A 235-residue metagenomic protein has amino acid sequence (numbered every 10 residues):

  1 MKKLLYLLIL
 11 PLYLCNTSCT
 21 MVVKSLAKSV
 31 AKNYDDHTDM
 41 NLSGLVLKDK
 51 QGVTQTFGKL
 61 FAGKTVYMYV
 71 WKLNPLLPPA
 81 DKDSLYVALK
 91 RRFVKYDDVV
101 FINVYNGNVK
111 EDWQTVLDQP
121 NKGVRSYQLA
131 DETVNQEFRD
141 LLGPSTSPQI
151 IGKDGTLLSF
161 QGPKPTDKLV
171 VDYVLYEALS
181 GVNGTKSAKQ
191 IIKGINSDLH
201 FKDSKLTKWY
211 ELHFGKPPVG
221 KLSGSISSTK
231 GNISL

Functional and structural regions predicted by a protein language model:
M1-V30: Bacterial Sec-dependent N-terminal signal peptides
V22-Q51: N-terminal leader/targeting and pre-domain segments
T56-D83: Short active-site neighborhood of thiol/selenol oxidoreductases, capturing the structured segment around
A62-V66, Y96-V100, N121-R125, K153-T156: Loop/turn elements at helix/coil->beta-strand transitions in domains of secreted/extracellular proteins
K64-T65, P79-V104: Conserved helix-turn-beta segment immediately C-terminal to the redox Cys motif in thioredoxin-like folds
M68, L76-D81, E111-Q114, E137-R139 (+4 more regions): Extended hydrophobic-aromatic, low-complexity segments
Q114-I151: Short, internal strand/loop/helix patches that form the active-site neighborhood or redox-interaction surface
I150-L235: Thiol-/selenol-based redox modules, centered on thioredoxin-like and closely related oxidoreductase domains
